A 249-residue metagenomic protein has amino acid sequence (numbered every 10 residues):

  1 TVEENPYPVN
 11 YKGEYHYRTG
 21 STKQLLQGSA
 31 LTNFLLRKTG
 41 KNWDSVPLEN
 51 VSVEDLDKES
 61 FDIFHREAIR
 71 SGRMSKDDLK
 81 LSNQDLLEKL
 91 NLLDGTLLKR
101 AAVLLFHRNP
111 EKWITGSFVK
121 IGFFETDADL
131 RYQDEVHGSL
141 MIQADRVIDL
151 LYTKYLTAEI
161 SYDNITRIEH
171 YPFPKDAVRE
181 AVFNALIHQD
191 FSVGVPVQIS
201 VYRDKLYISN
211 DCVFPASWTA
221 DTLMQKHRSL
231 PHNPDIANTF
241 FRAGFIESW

Functional and structural regions predicted by a protein language model:
T1-W249: Conserved N-terminal catalytic/coupling substructures associated with nucleotide/phosphate chemistry
